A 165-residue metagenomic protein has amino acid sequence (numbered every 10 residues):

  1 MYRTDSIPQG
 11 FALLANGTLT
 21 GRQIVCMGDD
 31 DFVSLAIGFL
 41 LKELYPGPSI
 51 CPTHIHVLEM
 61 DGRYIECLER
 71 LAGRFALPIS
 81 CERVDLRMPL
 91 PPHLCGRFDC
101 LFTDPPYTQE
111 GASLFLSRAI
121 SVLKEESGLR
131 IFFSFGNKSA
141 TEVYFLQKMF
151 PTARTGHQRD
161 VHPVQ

Functional and structural regions predicted by a protein language model:
M1-P48: S-adenosyl-L-methionine
G21-Q23, T53, L129: Nucleotide donor/acceptor-binding cores
M27-S34, D61-G62, Y107-G111, N137-T141: Gly/Ser/Thr-rich loops at beta-strand to alpha-helix junctions that form or flank small-molecule/cofactor-binding
F32-L40, E66-R70, H93-L94, A112-F115 (+1 more regions): A short acidic (Asp/Glu
S49-M60: Conserved SAM-binding motif I beta-strand of class I
L58-G96, C100: S-adenosyl-L-methionine
R87-N137: Active-site segment flanking the S-adenosylmethionine/decSAM binding pocket in AdoMet-dependent transferases
S117-Q165: C-terminal substrate-binding/active-site "lid" region of AdoMet-derived donor-dependent transferases
